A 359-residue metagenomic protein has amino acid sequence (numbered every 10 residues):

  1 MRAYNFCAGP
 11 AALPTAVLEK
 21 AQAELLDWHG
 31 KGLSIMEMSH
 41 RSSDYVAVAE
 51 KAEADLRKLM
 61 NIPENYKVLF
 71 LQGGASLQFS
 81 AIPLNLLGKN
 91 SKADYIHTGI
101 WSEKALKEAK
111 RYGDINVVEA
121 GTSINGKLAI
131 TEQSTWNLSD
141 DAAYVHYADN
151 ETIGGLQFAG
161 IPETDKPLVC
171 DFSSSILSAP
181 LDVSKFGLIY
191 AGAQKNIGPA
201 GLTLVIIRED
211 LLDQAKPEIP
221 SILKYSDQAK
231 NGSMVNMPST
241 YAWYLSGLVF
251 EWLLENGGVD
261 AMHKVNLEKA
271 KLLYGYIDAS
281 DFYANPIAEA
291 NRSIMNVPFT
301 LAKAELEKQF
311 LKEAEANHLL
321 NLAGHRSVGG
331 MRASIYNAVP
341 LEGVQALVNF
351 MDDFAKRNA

Functional and structural regions predicted by a protein language model:
R2-E53: A glycine-/small-polar-enriched, mobile loop at the entrance of the PLP active site in fold-type I
A3, A316, G329-A359: PLP-dependent enzyme catalytic core of the Aspartate aminotransferase-like
G9, A109, A120-I176: Active-site phosphate-binding strand-loop segment of PLP-dependent enzymes
P14, A193-Y274, A288, R357-A359: Active-site C-terminal subdomain of aminotransferase-like
G32-Q78, N85, I100, E108: Conserved N-terminal alpha-helix of the aminotransferase class I/II PLP-enzyme fold
S76-V145: PLP-dependent aminotransferase-like
V169, V183-Q194, T203: Conserved active-site segment immediately N-terminal to the catalytic lysine that forms the internal aldimine
Y283-A314: Conserved PLP-binding catalytic core of the aspartate aminotransferase-like
